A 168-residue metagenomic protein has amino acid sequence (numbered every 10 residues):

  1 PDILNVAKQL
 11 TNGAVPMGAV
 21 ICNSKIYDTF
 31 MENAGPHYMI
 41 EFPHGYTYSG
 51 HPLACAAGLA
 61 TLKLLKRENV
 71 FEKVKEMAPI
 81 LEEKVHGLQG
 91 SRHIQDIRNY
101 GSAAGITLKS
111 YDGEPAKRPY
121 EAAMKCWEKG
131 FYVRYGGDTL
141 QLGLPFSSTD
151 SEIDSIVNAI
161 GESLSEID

Functional and structural regions predicted by a protein language model:
P1-D168: Conserved N-terminal phosphate-binding loop of PLP-dependent enzymes in the Aspartate aminotransferase
